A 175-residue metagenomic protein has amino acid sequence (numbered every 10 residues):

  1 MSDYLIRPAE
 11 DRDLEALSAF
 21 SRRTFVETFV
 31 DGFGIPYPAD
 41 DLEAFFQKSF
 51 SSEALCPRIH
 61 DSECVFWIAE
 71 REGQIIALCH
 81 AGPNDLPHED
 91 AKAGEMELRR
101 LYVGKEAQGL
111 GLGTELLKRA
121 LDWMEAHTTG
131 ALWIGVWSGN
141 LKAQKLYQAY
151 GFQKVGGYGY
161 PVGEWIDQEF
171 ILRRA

Functional and structural regions predicted by a protein language model:
M1: Short, conserved catalytic or adaptor-binding loops enriched in Gly and charged residues
Y4, P8-R12, A16-E106, L117-R119 (+4 more regions): Acetyl-CoA-dependent GNAT
G73, A77, G111-G113, G151: Conserved phosphate-binding and hydrolysis motifs of nucleotide-dependent enzymes
K92-M96, G130-A175: C-terminal "cap" of GNAT-fold acetyltransferases
G104-E106, L110, S138-G139: Active-site acidic-Proline motif in GNAT/NAT acetyltransferases
G109-D122, K145-A149: Conserved acetyl-CoA-binding loop-helix of GNAT-fold acetyltransferases
L110, H127-G130: Short coil/turn segments at alpha/beta junctions that flank glycine-rich nucleotide-binding fingerprints
